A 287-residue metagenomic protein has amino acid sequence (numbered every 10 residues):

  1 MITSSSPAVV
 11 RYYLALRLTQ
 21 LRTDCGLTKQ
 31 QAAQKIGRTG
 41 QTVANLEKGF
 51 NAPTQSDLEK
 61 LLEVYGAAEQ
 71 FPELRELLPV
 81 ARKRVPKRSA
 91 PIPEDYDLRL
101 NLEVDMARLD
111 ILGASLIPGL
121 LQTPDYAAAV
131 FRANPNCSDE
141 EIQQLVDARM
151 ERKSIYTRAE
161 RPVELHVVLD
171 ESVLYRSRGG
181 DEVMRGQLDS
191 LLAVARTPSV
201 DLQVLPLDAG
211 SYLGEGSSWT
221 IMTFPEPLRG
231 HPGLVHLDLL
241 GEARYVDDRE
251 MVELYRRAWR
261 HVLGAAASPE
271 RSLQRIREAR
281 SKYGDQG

Functional and structural regions predicted by a protein language model:
I2-Q20, D24, K29-Q34, G40 (+4 more regions): Interdomain hinge/linker segments and adjacent boundary elements that couple functional modules
E47, R178-D181: Short, solvent-exposed loop/turn segments at secondary-structure boundaries
D181-G287: C-terminal regulatory/effector modules of DNA-binding transcriptional regulators
